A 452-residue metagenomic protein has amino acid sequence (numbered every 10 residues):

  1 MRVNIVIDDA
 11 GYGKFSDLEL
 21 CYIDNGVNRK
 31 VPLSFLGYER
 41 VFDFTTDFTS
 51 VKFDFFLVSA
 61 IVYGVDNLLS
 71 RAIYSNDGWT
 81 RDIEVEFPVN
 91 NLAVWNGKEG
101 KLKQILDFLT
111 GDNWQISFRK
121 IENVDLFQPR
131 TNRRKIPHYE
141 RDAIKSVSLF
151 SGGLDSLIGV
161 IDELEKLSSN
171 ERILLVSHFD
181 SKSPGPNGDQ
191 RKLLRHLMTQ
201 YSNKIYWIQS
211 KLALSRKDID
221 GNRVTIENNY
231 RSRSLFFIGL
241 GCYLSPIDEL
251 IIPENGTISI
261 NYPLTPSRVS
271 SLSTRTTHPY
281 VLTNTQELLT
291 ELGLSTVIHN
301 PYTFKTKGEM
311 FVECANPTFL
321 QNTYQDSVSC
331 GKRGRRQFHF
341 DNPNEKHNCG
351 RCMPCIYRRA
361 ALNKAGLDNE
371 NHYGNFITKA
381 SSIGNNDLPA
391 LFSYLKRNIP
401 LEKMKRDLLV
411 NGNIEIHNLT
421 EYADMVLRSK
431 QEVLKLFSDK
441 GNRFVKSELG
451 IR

Functional and structural regions predicted by a protein language model:
R2-D66: Short Lys/Arg-enriched alpha/beta "domain-start" segment
R2-E19, N28-F35, L109-S146, I158-R452: Nucleotide-activated chemistry modules centered on ATP-dependent adenylation/adenylyltransferase
G37-T45, R71-Y74, I208, E254-G256: Short low-complexity stretches enriched in small and charged residues
D43-I121: Low-complexity, highly charged intrinsically disordered N-terminal segments that act as targeting/localization
G153: Conserved G/P- and acidic residue-centered "switch" motifs that form tight phosphate/ATP-binding loops in soluble
